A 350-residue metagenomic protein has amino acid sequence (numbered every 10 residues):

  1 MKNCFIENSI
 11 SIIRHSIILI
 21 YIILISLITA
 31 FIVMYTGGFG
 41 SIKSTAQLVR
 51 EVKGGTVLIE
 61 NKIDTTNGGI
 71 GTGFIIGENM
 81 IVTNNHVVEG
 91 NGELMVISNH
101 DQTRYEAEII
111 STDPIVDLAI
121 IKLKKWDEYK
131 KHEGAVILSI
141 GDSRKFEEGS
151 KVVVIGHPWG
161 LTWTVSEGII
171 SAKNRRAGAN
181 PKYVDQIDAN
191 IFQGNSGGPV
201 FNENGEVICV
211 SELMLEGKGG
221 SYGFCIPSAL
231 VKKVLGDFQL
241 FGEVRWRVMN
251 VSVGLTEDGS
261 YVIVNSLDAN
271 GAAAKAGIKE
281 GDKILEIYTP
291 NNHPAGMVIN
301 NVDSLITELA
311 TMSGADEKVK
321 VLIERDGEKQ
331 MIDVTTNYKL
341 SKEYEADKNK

Functional and structural regions predicted by a protein language model:
K2-T36, K122, Q239-K350: C-terminal recognition in membrane/secretory proteostasis and scaffolding
G37, I70, G77-E78, V82-A119 (+2 more regions): Catalytic-histidine neighborhood of serine endopeptidases, predominantly the chymotrypsin-like S1/PA family
S41-A46, E60-E78, N84, T103-E108 (+4 more regions): A conserved glycine-rich beta-strand in the N-terminal activation segment of trypsin-fold
Q47-L48, E108-I110, D127-L161, F192 (+2 more regions): Active-site substrate-binding loop(s) of clan PA
V57-I59, G73, N79, T83 (+15 more regions): Terminal peptide-recognition signature
I63-I70, V87, N91-L94, Y129-A135 (+4 more regions): Active-site loop architecture of trypsin-fold serine endopeptidases
T66, I110-V116, K124-H132, A172-Q186 (+2 more regions): Gly/Ser-enriched beta-turn/beta-hairpin loop segments
G90-I109, E147-V153, H157, T162-R175 (+3 more regions): Beta-strand/loop subdomains of soluble extracytoplasmic proteins
